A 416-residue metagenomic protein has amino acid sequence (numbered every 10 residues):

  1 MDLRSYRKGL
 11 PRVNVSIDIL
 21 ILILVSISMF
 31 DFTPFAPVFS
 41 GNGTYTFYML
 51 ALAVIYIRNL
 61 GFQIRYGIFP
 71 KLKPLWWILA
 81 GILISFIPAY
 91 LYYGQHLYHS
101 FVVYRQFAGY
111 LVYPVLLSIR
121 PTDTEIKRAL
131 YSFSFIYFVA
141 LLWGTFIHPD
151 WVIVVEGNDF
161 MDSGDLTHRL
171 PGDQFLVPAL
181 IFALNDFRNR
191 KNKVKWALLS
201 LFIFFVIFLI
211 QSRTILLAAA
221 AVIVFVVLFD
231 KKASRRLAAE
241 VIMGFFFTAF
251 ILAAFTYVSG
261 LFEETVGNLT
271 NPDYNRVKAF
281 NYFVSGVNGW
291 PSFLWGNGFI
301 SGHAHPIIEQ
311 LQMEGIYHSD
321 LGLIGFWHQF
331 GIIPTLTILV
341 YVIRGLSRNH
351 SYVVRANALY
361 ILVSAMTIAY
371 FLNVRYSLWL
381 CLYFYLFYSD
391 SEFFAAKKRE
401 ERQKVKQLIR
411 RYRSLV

Functional and structural regions predicted by a protein language model:
M1-G61, I82-Y92, A140-P149, I361-V363: N-terminal signal-anchor transmembrane segment
M1-I19, Y383-V416: A juxtamembrane structural motif centered on a specific transmembrane helix
D2-P11, M49-R65, P178-R188, I332-H350: Hydrophobic, aromatic-rich transmembrane alpha-helices and their immediate juxtamembrane boundary segments
F47, A51, P74-F86, G94-S118 (+2 more regions): Aromatic-anchored transmembrane helix interface
K127-W151, H168-F229: Alpha-helical transmembrane segments of multi-pass inner-membrane proteins
V227-L269, G289: A membrane-periplasm/extracellular boundary helix in multi-pass inner-membrane enzymes that assemble envelope glycans
G267-F330: Long extracytoplasmic/lumenal interhelical loops at the membrane interface of multi-pass membrane proteins
Q329-S364, Y383, S389-D390, K397: Hydrophobic transmembrane alpha-helices and their immediate junctions
